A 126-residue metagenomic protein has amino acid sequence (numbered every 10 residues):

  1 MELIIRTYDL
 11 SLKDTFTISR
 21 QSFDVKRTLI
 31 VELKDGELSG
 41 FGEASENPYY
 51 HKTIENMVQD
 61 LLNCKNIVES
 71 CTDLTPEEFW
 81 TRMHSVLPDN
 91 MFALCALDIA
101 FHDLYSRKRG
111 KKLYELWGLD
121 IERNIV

Functional and structural regions predicted by a protein language model:
M1-Y50: Structured beta-strand/loop patches that form or line metal/cofactor-binding pockets in enzymes
L33-D35, S39-R109: Metal- or metallocofactor-binding catalytic centers and their adjacent structured scaffolds across diverse enzyme
W117-E122: Flexible hinge/switch segments at interdomain interfaces of large molecular machines
N124-V126: Active-site mouth loops of central-metabolism enzymes
